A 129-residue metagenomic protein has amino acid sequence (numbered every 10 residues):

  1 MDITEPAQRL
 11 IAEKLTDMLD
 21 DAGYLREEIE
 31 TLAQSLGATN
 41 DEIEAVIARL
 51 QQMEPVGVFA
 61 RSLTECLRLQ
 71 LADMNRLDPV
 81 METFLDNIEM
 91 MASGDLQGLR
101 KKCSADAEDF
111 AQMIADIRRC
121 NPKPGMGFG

Functional and structural regions predicted by a protein language model:
M1-G129: Alpha-helical scaffold/interaction cores of sigma-54-like transcription cofactors and many family A DNA polymerases
